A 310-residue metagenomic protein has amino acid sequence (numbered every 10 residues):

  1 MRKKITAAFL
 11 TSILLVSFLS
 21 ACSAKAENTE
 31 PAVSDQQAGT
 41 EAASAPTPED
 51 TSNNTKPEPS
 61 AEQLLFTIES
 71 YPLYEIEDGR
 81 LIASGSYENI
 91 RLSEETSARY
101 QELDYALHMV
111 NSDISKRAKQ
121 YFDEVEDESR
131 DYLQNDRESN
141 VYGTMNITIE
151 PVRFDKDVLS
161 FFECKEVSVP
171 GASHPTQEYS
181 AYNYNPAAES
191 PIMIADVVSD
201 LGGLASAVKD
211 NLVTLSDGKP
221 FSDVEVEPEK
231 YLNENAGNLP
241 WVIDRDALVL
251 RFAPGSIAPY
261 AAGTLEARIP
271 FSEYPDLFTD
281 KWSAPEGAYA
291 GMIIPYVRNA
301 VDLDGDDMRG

Functional and structural regions predicted by a protein language model:
M1-F9: Bacterial N-terminal signal peptides that target proteins for export
S12-I13: Repetitive helical segments and hydrophobic/amphipathic motifs
S17-A21: C-terminal motif of bacterial Sec signal peptides marking the signal peptidase cleavage site
S23-G310: Compositionally biased intrinsically disordered regions enriched in Thr/Gly
